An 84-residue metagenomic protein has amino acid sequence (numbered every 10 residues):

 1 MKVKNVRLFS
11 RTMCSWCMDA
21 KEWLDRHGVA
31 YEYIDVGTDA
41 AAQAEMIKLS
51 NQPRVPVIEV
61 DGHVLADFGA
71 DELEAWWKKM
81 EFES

Functional and structural regions predicted by a protein language model:
M1-H27: Local sequence-structure signature of Cys/Sec-based thiol-disulfide redox active-site neighborhoods
N5-R7, A30-E32, G62-H63: Short active-site oxyanion
S15, A41, E72: Short alpha-helical
E22, R26, P56, A75: Surface-exposed charge patches
A30-Q43: Thiol-based oxidoreductase modules, predominantly thioredoxin-like and allied folds used for disulfide exchange
L49-I58: Structural micro-motif
V60-S84: Non-catalytic, surface beta->alpha helical segment in thiol-disulfide oxidoreductase systems
